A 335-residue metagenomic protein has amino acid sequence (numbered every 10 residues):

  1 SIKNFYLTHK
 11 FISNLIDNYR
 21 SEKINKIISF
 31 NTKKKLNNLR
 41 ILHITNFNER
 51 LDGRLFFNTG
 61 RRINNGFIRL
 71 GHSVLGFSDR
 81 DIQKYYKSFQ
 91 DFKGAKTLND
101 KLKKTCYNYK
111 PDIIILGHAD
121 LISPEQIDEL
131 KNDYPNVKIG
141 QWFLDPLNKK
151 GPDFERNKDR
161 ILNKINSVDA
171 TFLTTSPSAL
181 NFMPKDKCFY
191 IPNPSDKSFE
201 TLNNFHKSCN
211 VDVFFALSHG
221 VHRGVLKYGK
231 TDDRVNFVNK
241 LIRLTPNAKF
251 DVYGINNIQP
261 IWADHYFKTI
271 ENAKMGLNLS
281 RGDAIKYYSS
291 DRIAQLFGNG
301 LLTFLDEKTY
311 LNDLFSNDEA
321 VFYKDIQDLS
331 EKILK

Functional and structural regions predicted by a protein language model:
L7-F89, K93-G94, Y109, H118 (+3 more regions): Nucleotide-sugar donor-binding catalytic core of glycosyltransferases
S88-K104, F143-P146: Conserved nucleotide-sugar donor-binding subdomain of glycosyltransferases
C106-I114: Proline-aspartate-enriched helix->loop->beta-strand connector
P111, P135-K138, K274: Loop/turn elements at helix/coil->beta-strand transitions in domains of secreted/extracellular proteins
H118, K131-I139: Short, conserved structural micro-motifs that define repeat-unit consensus positions and nucleotide-binding loops
V137-F154: A short, histidine- and acid-enriched strand-loop-helix "catalytic/donor-clamping" loop that lines the nucleotide-sugar
D325-K335: C-terminal "capping" alpha-helix adjacent to the active site of nucleotide-linked donor transferases in cell-envelope
